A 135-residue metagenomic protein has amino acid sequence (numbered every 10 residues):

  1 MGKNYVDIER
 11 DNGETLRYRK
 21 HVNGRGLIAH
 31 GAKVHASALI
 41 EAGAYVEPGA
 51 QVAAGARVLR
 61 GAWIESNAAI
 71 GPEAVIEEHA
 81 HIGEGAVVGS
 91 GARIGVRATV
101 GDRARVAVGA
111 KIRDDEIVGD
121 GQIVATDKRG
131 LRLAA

Functional and structural regions predicted by a protein language model:
M1-N67: Extended, small-residue-rich solenoid/repeat segments and analogous flexible loops that form exposed scaffolds
G2-L27, P72-A135: Glycine-rich hexapeptide-repeat left-handed beta-helix
